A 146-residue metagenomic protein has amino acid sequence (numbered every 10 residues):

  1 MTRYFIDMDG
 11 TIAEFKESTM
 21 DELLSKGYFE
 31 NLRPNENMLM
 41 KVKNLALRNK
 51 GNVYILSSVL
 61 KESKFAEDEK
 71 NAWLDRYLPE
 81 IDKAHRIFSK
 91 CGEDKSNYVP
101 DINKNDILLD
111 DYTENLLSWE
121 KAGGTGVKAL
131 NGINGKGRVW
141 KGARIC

Functional and structural regions predicted by a protein language model:
M1-R33, K43-N44, K121: Active-site neighborhood of HAD-like aspartate-dependent phosphohydrolases
D7, L56-S58, L109: Short hydrophobic segments within beta-strands
A13-K16, V53, E62-A66, D94-Y98 (+2 more regions): Short catalytic/ligand-binding loop motif for oxyanion handling, primarily in non-cytosolic enzymes, centered on
R33, M38-D68, L74: Substrate-recognition element of Asp-dependent hydrolases with the DxDx(T/V) motif
K43, L47, W140-C146: Intrinsically disordered, low-complexity terminal extensions that flank but exclude the folded catalytic cores
S58-D106: Substrate-recognition "cap/lid" segment bordering the active-site pocket of phosphatases
K104-G142: Acidic, Mg2+-coordinating phosphoryl-transfer loop and its flanking beta/alpha structural elements, shared across
